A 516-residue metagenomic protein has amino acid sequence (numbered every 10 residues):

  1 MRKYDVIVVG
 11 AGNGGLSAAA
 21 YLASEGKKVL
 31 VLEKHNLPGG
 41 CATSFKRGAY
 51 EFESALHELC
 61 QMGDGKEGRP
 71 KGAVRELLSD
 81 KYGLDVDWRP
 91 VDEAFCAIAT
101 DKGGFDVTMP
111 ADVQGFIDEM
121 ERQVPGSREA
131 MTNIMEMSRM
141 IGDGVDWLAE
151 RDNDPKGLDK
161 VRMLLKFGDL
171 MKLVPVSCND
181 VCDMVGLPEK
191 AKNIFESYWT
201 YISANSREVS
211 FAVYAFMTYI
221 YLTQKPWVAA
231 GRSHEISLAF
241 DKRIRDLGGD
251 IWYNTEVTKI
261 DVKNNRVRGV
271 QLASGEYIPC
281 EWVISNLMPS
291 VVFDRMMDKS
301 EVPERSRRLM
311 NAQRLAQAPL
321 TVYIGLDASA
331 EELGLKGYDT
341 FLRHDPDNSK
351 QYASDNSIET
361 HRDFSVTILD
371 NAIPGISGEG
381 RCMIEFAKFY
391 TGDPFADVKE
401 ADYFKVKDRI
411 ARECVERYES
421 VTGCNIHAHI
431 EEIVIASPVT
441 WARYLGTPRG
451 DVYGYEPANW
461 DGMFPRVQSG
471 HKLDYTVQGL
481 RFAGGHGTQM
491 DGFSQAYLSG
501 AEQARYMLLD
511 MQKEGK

Functional and structural regions predicted by a protein language model:
R2-M140: N-terminal glycine-rich phosphate/pyrophosphate-binding loop and immediately adjacent elements
K102-V209: Rossmann-like flavin
L158-G168, S206-A239: Helix-loop-beta segment of a Rossmann-like dinucleotide-binding subdomain
P188, K192-N205, F364-T367, C424-M490: A glycine-rich dinucleotide-binding beta-alpha-beta segment and adjacent secondary-structure elements that constitute
T218-V267: Helical element adjacent to the flavin cofactor pocket in flavoenzyme catalytic cores
V228, T258-G378: Mid-domain catalytic core of redox enzymes that form a hydrophobic substrate pocket/lid adjacent to a catalytic redox
D327-A442: C-terminal segments that line or cap access tunnels to active or ligand-binding sites in enzymes and enzyme-associated
G485-L508: A conserved FAD-binding loop/helix module that cradles the flavin
